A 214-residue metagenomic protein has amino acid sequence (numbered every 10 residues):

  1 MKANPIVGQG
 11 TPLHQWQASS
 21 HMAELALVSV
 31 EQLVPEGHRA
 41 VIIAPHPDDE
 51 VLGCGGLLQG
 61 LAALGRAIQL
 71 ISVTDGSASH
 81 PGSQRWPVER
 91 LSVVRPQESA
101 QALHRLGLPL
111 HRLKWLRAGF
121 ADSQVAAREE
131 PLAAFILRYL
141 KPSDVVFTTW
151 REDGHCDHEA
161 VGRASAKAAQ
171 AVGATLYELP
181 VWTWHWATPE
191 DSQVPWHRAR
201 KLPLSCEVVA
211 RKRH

Functional and structural regions predicted by a protein language model:
M1-E178: Active-site beta-strand->loop->alpha-helix modules in alpha/beta enzyme cores, enriched in Gly/His/Asp(Glu)
S77-P81, W186-D191: Short acidic/His/Gly/Ser-rich catalytic and metal-binding motifs that mark active-site loops of diverse hydrolases
F120, V181, L204-C206: Active-site donor-binding loop signature of nucleotide-sugar glycosyltransferases
W150, W182-W184, W196: Tryptophan-centered motif/residue detector
S165, P180-V181, V194-P195: Short, charged/polar low-complexity linear motifs in solvent-exposed/disordered segments
E178-T183, H214: Catalytic cores of NTP-dependent nucleotidyl/adenyl transfer enzymes across multiple folds
A187-H214: A conserved mid-domain beta-alpha-beta active-site/ligand-binding segment of alpha/beta enzyme cores
